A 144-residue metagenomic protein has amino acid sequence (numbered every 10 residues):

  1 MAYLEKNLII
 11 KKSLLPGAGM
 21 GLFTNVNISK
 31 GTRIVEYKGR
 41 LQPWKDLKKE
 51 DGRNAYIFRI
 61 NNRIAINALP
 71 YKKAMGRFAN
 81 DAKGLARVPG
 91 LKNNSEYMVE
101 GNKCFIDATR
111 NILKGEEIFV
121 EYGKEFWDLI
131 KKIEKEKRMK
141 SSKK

Functional and structural regions predicted by a protein language model:
A2-L15, R53-D128: Catalytic core of the SET domain in histone-lysine N-methyltransferases, recognizing conserved active-site
S13-T24: Short aromatic-glycine motifs in intrinsically disordered, low-complexity regions
L15, R40-Q42: Short active-site-proximal "capping" loops at secondary-structure junctions
I28-G31, G115: Tight coil/turn sites that cap or link beta-strands
Q42-I57, D128-K144: Short, compositionally biased
